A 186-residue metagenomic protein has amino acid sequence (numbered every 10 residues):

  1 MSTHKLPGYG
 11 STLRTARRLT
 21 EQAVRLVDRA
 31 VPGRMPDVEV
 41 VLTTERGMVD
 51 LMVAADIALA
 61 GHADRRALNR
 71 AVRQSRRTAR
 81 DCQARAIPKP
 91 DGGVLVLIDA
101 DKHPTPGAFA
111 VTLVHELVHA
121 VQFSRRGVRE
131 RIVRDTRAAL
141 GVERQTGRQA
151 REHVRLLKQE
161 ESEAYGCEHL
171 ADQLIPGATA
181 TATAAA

Functional and structural regions predicted by a protein language model:
M1-S11: Acidic/histidine-rich, surface-exposed loop or edge segments in extracytoplasmic proteins
Y9-R14, D101-H103: Second-shell loop/turn segments in exported
T15-E39, D56-R66: Zn2+-dependent metallopeptidase catalytic core
A23, P32, A110, Q149-E152: Membrane-proximal envelope and lipid/glycan-remodeling enzymes
P36-A55, T136-A138: Acidic helix-start/capping segments at beta-turn-to-alpha-helix junctions
D56-G107, A120-S124: Active-site scaffold of zinc-dependent metalloenzymes
R73, D81-R85, A100, G107 (+1 more regions): Metalloprotease/metallohydrolase-associated module, dominated by Zn2+-dependent proteases
A108-E116: Short alpha-helical catalytic segment bearing the HExxH-like zincin motif of zinc-dependent metalloproteases
